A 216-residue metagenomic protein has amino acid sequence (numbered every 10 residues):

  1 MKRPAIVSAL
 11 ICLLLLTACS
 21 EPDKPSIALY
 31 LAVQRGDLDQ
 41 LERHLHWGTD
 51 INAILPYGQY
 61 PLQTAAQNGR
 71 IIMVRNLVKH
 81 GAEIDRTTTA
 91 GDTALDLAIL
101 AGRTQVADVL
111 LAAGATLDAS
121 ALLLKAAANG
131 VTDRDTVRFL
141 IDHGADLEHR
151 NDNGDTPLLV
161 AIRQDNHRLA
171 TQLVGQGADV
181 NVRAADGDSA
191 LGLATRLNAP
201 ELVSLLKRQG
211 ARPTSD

Functional and structural regions predicted by a protein language model:
M1-S8: Bacterial N-terminal signal peptides that target proteins for export
L16-A18: C-terminal motif of bacterial Sec signal peptides marking the signal peptidase cleavage site
D23-L31, I54-Y60, T87-T93, L117-A127 (+3 more regions): Ankyrin-repeat boundary/"N-cap" motif
I27, L31-H80: Post-signal-peptide N-terminal segment of Sec-exported extracytoplasmic proteins
G36, G69, G102, V131-T132 (+2 more regions): Ankyrin-repeat intra-repeat helix-capping/turn positions
Q40, I72-M73, Q105-V106, D135-T136 (+2 more regions): Conserved ankyrin/ankyrin-like repeat signature
E42-D50, R75-E83, D108-T116, R138-D146 (+2 more regions): Ankyrin repeat domain, specifically the short helix-to-loop turn at the C-terminus of the second helix of each repeat
